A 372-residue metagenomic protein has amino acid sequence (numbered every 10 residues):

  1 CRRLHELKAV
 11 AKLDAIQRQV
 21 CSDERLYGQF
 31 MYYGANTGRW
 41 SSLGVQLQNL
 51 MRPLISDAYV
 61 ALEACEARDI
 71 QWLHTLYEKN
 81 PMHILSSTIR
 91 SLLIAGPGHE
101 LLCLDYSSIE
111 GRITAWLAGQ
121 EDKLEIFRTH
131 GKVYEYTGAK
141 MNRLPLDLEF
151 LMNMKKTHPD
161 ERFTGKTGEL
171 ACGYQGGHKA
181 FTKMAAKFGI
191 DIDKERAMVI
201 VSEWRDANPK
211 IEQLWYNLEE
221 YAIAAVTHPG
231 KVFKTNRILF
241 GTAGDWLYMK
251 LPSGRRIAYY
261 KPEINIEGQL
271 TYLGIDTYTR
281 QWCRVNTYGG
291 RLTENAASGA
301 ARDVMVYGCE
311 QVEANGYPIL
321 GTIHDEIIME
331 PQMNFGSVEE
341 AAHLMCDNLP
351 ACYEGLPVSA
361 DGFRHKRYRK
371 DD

Functional and structural regions predicted by a protein language model:
C1-D372: Conserved catalytic core of nucleotide polymerization and phosphodiester-bond processing enzymes
